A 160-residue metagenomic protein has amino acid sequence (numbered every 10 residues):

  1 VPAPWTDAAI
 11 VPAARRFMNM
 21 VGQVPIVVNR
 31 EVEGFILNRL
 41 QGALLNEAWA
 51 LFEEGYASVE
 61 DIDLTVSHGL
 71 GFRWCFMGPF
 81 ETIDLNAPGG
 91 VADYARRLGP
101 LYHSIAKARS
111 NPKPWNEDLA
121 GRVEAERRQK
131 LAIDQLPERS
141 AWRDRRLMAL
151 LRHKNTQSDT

Functional and structural regions predicted by a protein language model:
V1-I10: Conserved phosphate-handling catalytic cores of large alpha/beta enzymes
V1-P2, I26, W49: A broad detector of the eukaryotic-type serine/threonine protein kinase catalytic domain
A9-P12, N19-E31, E54, V59-T160: NAD(P)-dependent Rossmann-like dehydrogenase/reductase catalytic/cofactor-binding core
M20, L37, Q41-E47: Structural/interface elements that position substrates and couple domains in central-metabolism enzymes
G42, F52-E54: AAA+ ATPase "lid" subdomain C-terminal helix
